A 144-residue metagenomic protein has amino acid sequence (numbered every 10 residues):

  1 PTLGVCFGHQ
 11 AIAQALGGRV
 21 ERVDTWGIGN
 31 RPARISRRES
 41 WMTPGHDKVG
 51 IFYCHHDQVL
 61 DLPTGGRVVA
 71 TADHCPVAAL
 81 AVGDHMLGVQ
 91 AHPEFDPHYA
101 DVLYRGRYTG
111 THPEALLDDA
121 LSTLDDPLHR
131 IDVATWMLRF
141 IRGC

Functional and structural regions predicted by a protein language model:
P1-E39, G50: Cysteine-nucleophile active-site neighborhood
E21, S36-C144: Amide-donor transfer/coupling interface in amidating biosynthetic enzymes
